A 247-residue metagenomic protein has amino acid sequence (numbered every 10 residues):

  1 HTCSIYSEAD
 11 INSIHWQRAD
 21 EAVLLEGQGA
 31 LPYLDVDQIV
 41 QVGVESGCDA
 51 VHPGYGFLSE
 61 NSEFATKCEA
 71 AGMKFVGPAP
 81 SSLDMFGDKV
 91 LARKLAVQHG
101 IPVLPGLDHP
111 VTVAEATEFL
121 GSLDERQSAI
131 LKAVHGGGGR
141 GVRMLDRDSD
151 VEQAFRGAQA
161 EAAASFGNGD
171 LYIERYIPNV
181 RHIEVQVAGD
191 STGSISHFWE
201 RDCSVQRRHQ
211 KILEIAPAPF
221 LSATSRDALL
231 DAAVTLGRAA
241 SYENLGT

Functional and structural regions predicted by a protein language model:
H1-G246: N-terminal beta-alpha lobe that positions the nucleotide/phosphoryl donor in ATP/NTP-coupled carboxylate activation
